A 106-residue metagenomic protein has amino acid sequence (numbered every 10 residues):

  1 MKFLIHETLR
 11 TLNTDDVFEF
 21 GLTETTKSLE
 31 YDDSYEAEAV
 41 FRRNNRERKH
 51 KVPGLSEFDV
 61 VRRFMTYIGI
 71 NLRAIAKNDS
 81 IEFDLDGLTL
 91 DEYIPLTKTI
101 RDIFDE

Functional and structural regions predicted by a protein language model:
M1-P53, I70, A76-E106: N-terminal intrinsically disordered, cationic/polar leader segments that include organellar targeting peptides
V61-G69: A short, charged, amphipathic alpha-helix used as a generic interaction element across diverse proteins
